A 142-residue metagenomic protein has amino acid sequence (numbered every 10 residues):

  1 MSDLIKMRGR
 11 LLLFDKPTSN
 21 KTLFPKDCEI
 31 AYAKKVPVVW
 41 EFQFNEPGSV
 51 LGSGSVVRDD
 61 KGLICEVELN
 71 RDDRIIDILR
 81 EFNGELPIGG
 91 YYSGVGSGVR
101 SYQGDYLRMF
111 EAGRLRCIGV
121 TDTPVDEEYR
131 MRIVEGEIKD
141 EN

Functional and structural regions predicted by a protein language model:
M1-E141: Signature of dsDNA virion morphogenesis modules
